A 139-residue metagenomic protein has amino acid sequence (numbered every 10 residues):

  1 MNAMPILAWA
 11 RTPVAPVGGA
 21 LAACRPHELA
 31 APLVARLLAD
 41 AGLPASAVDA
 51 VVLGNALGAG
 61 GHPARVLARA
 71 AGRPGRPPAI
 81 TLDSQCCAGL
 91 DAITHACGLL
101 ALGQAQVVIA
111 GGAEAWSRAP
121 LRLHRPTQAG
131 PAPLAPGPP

Functional and structural regions predicted by a protein language model:
M1-P77, A113-P139: Conserved "HGTGT" condensation-loop signature of ketosynthase/thiolase-family condensing enzymes that catalyze
G54-Q106: Conserved catalytic cysteine-centered active-site region of acyl-thioester-dependent Claisen-condensing enzymes
G103, V107, G112-S117: Gly/Pro-rich active-site capping loops and adjacent beta-alpha segments that organize cofactor/substrate pockets
